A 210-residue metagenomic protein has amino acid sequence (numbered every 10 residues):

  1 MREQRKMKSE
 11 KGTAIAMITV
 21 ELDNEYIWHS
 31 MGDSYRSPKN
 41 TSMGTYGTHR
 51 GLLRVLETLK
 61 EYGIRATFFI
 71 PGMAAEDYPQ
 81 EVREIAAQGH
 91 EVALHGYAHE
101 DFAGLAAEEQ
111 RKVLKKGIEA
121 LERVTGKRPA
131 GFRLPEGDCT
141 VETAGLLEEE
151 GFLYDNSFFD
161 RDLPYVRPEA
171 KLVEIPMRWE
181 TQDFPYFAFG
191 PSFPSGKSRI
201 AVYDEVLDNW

Functional and structural regions predicted by a protein language model:
R2-G131, E136-Q182, A201-W210: Catalytic alpha-helical scaffold of carbohydrate-active enzymes acting on polysaccharides/glycoconjugates
P129, P185-S198: Surface-exposed cleft-lining segments at the edges of enzyme active sites
